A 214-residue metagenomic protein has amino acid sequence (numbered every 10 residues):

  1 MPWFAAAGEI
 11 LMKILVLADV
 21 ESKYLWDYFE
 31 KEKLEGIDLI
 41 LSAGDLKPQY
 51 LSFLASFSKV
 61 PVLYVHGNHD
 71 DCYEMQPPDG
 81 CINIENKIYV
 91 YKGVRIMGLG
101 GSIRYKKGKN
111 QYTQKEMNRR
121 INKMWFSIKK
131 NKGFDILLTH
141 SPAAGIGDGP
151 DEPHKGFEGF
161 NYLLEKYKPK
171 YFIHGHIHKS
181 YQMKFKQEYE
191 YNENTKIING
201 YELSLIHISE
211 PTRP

Functional and structural regions predicted by a protein language model:
P2-F57, K129-G133, H207: N-terminal active-site segment of His-dependent metallophosphoesterases
V16-A18, L39-D45, L63-N68, I84 (+4 more regions): Active-site neighborhood of phospho(di)ester-bond hydrolases with catalytic His/Asp-centered motifs
V16-Y24, H66-K155: Conserved catalytic scaffold of divalent metal-dependent phosphoesterases
E21-L25, L46-S52, N68-E74, R104-G108 (+3 more regions): Active-site environment of divalent metal-dependent phosphoester hydrolases
F57-S58, P78-D79, E193: Short, structured coil segments at secondary-structure junctions
S58-N68, K155-F160: A short, gly/pro- and small-residue-rich
E85-G93, K184-N192, I206: Short acidic-hydrophobic surface loop/beta-edge motif
I206-T212: Conserved small/polar residues in nucleotide/adenosyl-binding loops
